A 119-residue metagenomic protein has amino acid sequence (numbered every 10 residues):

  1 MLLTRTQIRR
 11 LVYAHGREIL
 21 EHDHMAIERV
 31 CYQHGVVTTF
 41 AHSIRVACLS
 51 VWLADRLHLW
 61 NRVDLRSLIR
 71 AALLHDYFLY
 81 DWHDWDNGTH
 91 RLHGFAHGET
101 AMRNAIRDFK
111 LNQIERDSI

Functional and structural regions predicted by a protein language model:
M1-W85, H90: Acidic/His-rich, divalent-metal-binding segments that scaffold phosphate/diphosphate chemistry
R10, A14, E18, R103 (+2 more regions): Charged/polar, solvent-exposed surface patches and flexible loops
Y32, I69, L111-I119: Histidine/acidic-rich helix-loop-helix segments that form or flank divalent-metal centers in metalloenzyme catalytic
R45-L53, F95-D108: An active-site-proximal "capping" alpha-helix that borders the catalytic cofactor pocket
L59, K110-L111: Helix N-cap/coil-helix junction residues
L74, H93-G98, N112-D117: Alpha-helical scaffolding flanking metal-ion-dependent phosphate/phosphodiester catalytic sites
F78, D108-F109: Aromatic-residue hotspot detector
